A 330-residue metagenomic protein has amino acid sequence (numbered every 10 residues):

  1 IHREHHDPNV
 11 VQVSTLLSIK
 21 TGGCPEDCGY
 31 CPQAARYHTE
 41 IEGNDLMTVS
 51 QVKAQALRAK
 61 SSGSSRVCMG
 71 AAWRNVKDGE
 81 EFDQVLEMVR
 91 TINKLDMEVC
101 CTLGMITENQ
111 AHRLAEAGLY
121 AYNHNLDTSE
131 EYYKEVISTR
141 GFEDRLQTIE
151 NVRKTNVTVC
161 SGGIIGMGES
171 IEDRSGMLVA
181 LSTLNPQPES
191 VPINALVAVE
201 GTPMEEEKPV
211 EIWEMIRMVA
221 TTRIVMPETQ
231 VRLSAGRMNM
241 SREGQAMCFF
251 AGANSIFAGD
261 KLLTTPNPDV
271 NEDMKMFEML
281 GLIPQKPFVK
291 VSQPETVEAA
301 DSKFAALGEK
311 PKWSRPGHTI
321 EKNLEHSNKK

Functional and structural regions predicted by a protein language model:
I1-T48, Q55, S62-R66, E298-A306: N-terminal [4Fe-4S]-dependent radical SAM core
R3, S182-K330: Auxiliary Fe-S-binding modules of radical SAM enzymes
I19, R36-Q55, A59-M167, Q187-N194: Core AdoMet radical
R74-D78, T139, G166-S170, M204 (+2 more regions): Short, small-residue-enriched loops and turns at beta-alpha junctions that line or gate enzyme active sites
G79-E80, H112, E135, I171-D173 (+2 more regions): Short, well-ordered secondary-structure micro-motifs
F82-V85, R145, R174, L178 (+2 more regions): Amphipathic alpha-helical segments in well-structured domains
T107-E116, M167-T183, M238-A251: Catalytic cores of alpha/beta
T158, G162-G163, E172-M177, S182 (+3 more regions): Conserved mixed alpha/beta catalytic, RNA-binding, or beta-rich assembly cores of soluble enzyme, regulatory
